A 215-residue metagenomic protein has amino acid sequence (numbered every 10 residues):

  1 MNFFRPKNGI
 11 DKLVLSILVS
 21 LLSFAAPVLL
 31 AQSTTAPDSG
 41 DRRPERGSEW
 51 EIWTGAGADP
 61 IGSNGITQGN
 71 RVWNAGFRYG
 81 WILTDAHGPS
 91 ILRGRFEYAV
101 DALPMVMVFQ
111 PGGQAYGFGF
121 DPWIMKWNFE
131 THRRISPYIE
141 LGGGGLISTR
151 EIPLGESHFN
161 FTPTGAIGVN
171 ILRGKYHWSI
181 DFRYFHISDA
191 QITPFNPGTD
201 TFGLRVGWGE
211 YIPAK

Functional and structural regions predicted by a protein language model:
M1-R42, P213-K215: Cleavable N-terminal export/targeting peptides
L30-L83, T201, R205-K215: Short glycine/proline- and aromatic-enriched beta-strand/turn motifs that initiate or cap beta-hairpins
S33-T34, D38-S48, T84-F96, E130-S136 (+2 more regions): Short loop/turn motifs that connect adjacent beta-strands in outer-membrane beta-barrel proteins
R46-S48, G69-A75, Q114-D121, I135 (+2 more regions): Residues that define the transmembrane beta-barrel architecture of outer-membrane proteins
S48-T54, G94-A102, P137-G143, P163 (+2 more regions): Transmembrane beta-strands of outer-membrane beta-barrel proteins
T54-P60, W81, A102-V108, G143-T149 (+3 more regions): Transmembrane beta-strands of outer-membrane beta-barrel pores
G62-G65, Q110-G112, T149-G155, A190-N196: Extracellular loop and loop/strand-boundary signature of outer-membrane beta-barrel proteins
W73-T149: Gram-negative (and chloroplast) outer-membrane scaffold detector with strong preference for beta-barrel transmembrane
